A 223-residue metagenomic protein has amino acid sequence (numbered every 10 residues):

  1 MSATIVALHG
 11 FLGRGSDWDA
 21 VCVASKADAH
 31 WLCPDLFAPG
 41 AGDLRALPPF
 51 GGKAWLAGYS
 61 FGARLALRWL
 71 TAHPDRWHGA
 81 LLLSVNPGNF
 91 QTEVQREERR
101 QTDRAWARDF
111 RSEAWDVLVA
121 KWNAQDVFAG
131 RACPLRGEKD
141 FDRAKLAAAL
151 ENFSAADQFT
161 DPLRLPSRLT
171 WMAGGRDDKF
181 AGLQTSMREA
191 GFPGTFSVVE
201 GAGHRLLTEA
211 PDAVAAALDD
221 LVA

Functional and structural regions predicted by a protein language model:
M1-A41: Conserved HGGG/HGGXW glycine-rich cap/lid loop of the alpha/beta-hydrolase fold
V6-G10, Y59, A173-G174: The conserved beta1-alpha1 loop
A41-A54: Conserved acidic catalytic loop of the alpha/beta-hydrolase fold
L56-G58, L83: Short beta-strand immediately N-terminal to the catalytic nucleophile in serine-hydrolase-like folds
G58-G62, A66: Gly/Ala-rich beta-loop-alpha elbow adjacent to hydrolase catalytic centers
T71, W77-F110: Flexible "cap/lid" loop of the alpha/beta hydrolase fold
K139-E189: Conserved serine/cysteine hydrolase catalytic core
A202-P211, A215: Catalytic histidine-centered segment of alpha/beta-hydrolase-like enzymes
